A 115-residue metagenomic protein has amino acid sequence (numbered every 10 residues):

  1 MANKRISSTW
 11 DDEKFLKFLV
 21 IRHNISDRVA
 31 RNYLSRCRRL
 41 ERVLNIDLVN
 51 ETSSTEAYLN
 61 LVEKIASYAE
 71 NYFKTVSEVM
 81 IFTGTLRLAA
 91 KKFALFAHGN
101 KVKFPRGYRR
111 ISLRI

Functional and structural regions predicted by a protein language model:
M1-R5, R110-I115: Terminal, compositionally biased segments
A2-V29, Y33: Short terminal alpha-helical segments
N3, L59-V62, Y108: Low-complexity, intrinsically disordered short peptide segments enriched in small/polar/basic residues
L16-L19, K74, P105: Compositionally biased, low-structure terminal segments
I25-K101: Non-catalytic DNA-binding core/recognition domains of DNA-processing enzymes
A97-R114: Short, charged hinge/linker segments at domain and secondary-structure junctions
